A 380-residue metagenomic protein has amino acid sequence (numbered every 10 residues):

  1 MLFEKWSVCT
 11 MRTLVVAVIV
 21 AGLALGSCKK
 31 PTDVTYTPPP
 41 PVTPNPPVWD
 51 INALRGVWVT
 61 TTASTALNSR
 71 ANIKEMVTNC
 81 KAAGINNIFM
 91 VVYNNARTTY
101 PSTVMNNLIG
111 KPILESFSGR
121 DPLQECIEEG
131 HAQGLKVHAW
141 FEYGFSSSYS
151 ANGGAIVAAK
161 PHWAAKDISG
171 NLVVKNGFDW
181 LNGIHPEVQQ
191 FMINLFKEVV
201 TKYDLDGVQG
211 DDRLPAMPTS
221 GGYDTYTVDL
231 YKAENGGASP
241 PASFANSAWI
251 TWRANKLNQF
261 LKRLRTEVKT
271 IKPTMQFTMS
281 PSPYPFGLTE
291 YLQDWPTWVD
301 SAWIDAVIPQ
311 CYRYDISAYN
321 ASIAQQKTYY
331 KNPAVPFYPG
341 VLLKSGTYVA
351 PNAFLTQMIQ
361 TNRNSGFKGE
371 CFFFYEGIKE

Functional and structural regions predicted by a protein language model:
L23-I51: Bacterial Sec-dependent N-terminal signal peptides
W49-R55, S64-L67, G144-K202: Active-site-adjacent "subsite" loops/lids of carbohydrate-active enzymes
A71-T98, Y203, I304, F367-G369: Catalytic domains of carbohydrate-active enzymes, especially glycoside hydrolases
I85-S118: Aromatic-lined carbohydrate-binding/catalytic grooves of carbohydrate-active enzymes
Y100-P112, F145-V174, D212-P241: Aromatic- and acidic-residue-enriched segments that line the glycan-binding/catalytic groove of carbohydrate-active
H138-E142, Q209-M217, N246-Y291, P336-K344: Aromatic-lined carbohydrate-recognition surfaces of secreted/lumenal glycan-active proteins
S146-Y149, T270-I271, Q276-S317: Substrate-binding cleft/loops of secretory-pathway carbohydrate-active enzymes
W303-Y319, Q325-Q326, N332-E380: Substrate-binding cleft of secreted/luminal carbohydrate-active enzymes
